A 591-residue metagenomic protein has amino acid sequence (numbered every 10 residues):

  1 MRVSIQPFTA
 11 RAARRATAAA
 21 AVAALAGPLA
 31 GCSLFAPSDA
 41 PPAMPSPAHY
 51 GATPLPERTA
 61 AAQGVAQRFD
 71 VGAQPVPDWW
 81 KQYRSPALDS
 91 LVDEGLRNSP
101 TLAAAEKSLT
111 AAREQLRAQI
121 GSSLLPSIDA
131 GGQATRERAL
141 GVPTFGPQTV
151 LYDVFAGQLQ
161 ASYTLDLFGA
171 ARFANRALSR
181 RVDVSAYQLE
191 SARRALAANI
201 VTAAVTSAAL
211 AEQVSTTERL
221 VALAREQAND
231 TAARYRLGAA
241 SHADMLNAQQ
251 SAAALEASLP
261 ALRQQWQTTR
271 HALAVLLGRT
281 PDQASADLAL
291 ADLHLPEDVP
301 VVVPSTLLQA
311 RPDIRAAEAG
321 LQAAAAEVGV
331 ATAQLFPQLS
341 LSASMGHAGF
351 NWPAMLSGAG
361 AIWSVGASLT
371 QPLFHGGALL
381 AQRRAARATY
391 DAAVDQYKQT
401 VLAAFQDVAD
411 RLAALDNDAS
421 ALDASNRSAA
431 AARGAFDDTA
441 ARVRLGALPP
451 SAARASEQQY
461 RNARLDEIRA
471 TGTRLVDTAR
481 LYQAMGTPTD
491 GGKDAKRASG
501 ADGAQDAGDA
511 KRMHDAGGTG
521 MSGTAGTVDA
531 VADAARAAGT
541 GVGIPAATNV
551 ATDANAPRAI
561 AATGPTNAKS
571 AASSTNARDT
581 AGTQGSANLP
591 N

Functional and structural regions predicted by a protein language model:
R2-F8, A12, A16-R97, F155 (+7 more regions): Terminal intrinsically disordered/low-complexity segments used for targeting and assembly
A13, S33-N199, L339-A343, L373-R383: Short flexible linkers and secondary-structure junctions
L88-S90, V154-A156, T202, N247 (+2 more regions): Transmembrane beta-barrel architecture of outer-membrane proteins
V92, A156-Q160, A204, P304 (+2 more regions): Membrane-embedded beta-strand positions in outer-membrane beta-barrel channels/transporters
A103-A104, L165-R193, A243, N247 (+5 more regions): Sec/SRP-type N-terminal targeting helices
T149-D153, A359-A361, N462: Short sequence motifs at beta-strands and strand-loop junctions characteristic of Gram-negative outer-membrane
A171, Y187-V303, A414, D418 (+3 more regions): Periplasmic alpha-helical coiled-coil/stalk elements that build and connect Gram-negative outer-membrane
Y235-A239, V443-A447, A484-P488: A short glycine-centered flexible hinge/capping loop motif at secondary-structure junctions
